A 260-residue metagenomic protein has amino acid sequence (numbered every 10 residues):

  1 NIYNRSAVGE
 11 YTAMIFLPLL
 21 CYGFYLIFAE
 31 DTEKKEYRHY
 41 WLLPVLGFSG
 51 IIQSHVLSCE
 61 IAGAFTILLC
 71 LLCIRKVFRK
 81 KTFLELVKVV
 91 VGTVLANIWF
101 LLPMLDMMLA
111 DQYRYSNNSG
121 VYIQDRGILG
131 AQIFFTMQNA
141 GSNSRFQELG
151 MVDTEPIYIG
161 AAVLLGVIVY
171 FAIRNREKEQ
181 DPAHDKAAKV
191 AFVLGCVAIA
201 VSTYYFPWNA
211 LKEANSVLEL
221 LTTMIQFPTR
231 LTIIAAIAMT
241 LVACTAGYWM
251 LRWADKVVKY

Functional and structural regions predicted by a protein language model:
N1-Y260: Membrane-embedded transmembrane-helix bundle of lipid-linked glycan/lipid transferases
